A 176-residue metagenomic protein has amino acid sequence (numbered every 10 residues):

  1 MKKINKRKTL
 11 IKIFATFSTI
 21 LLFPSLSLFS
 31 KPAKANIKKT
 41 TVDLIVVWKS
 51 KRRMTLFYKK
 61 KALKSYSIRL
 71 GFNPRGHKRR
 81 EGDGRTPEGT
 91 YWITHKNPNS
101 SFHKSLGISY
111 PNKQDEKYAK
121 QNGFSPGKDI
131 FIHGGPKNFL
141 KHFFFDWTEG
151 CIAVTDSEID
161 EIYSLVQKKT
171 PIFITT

Functional and structural regions predicted by a protein language model:
K2-S18: N-terminal secretory signal peptides and thylakoid transit peptides that target proteins across membranes
K3, S25-K38: C-terminal segment of N-terminal export signals and the immediately downstream linker at the start of the mature
A33-L44, L70-T94, K117-Y118, D156-S157: N-terminal post-signal-peptidase region of extra-cytosolic proteins
T40-T41, T90-Y91, H95-T176: Exported/periplasmic cell-wall-interacting domains
K61-N73: Short Gly/aromatic-enriched secondary-structure transition segments
